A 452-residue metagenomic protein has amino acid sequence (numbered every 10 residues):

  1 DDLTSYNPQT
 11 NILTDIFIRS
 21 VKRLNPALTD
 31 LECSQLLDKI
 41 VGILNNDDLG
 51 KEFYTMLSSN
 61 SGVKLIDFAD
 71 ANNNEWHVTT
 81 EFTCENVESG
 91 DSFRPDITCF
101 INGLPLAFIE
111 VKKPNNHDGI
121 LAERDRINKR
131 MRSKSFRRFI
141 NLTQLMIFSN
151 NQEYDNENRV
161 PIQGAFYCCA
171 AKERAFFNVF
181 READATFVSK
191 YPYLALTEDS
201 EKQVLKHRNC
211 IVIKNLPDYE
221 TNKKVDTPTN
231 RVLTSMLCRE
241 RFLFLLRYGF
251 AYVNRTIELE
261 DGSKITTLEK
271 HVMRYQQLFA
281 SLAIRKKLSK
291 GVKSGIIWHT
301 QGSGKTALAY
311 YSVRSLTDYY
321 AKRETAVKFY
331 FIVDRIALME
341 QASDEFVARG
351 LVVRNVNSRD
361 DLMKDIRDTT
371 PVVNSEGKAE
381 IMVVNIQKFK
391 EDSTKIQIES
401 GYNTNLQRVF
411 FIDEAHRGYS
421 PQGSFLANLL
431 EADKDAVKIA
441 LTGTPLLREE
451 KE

Functional and structural regions predicted by a protein language model:
D1-K328, A337, Q341-V352, G377 (+3 more regions): ATP-dependent helicase/translocase motor core
D67, P371-S375, S400-G401: Short boundary motifs at domain starts and secondary-structure transition points
N116-I120, N158-F180, Q387-I398, N403-E452: Signature of the SF2 helicase/ATPase Hel1-core->accessory helical subdomain module
R132-K134, T317-D318, D361-T370, K395-E399 (+1 more regions): A generic local structural motif
S149-N150, V333, T442: Short beta-strand/turn micro-motifs composed of small residues that flank or help shape donor/cofactor-binding pockets
F329, V353, A436-K438: Hydrophobic anchor at the start of a short beta-strand that flanks the dinucleotide cofactor-binding loop
F331, M382-V384, F410: Hydrophobic positions in the central parallel beta-sheet of the AAA+
V347-K395: Inter-Walker segment of RecA-like/P-loop motor cores
